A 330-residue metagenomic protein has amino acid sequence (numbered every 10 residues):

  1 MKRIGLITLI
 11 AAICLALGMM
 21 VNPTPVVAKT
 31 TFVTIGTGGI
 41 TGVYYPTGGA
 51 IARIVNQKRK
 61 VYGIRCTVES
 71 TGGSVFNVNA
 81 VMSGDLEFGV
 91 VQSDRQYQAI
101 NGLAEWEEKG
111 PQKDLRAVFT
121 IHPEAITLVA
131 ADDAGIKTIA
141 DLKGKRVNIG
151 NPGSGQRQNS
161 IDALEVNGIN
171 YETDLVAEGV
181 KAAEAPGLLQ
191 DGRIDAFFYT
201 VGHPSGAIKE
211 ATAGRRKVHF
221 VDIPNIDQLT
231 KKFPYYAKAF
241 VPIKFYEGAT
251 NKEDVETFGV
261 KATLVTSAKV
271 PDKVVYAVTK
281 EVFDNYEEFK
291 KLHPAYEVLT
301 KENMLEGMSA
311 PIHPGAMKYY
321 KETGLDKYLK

Functional and structural regions predicted by a protein language model:
M1-A11: Bacterial N-terminal signal peptides that target proteins for export
L15-P25: C-terminal segment of classical bacterial N-terminal signal peptides
V26-T30: Boundary at the C-terminal end of the N-terminal hydrophobic targeting segment
F32-K58, T120, E124-D191, E306 (+1 more regions): Bilobed "Venus flytrap"/periplasmic-binding protein-like clamshell domains and structurally analogous long
A52-R53, T67-K109, L128, A183-L188 (+1 more regions): Pocket-flanking alpha-helical
S93-R95, A104-E105, A134, Y171-L264 (+1 more regions): Pocket-lining segment of extracytoplasmic ligand-binding domains
K145-D162, Y236-M308: Ligand-binding clefts/hinges and TM-proximal coupling segments of bilobed small-molecule sensing domains
E184, D191, V201-N225, K231-K232 (+2 more regions): An extracytoplasmic/periplasmic, membrane-proximal ligand-sensing/linker region
